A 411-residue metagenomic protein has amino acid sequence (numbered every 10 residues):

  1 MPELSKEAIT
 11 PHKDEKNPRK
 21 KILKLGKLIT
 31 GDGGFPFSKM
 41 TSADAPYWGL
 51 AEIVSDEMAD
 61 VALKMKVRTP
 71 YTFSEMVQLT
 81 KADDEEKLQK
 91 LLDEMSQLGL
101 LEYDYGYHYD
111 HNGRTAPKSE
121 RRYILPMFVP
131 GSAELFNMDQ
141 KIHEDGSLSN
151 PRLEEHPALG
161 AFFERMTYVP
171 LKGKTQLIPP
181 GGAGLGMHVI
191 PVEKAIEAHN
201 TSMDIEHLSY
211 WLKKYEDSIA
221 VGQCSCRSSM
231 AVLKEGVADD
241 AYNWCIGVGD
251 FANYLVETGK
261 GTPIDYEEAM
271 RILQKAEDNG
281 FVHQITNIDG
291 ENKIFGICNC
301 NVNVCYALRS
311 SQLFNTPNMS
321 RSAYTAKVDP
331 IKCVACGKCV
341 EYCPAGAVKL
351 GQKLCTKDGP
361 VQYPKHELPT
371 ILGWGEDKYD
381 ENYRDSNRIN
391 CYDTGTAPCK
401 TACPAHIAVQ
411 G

Functional and structural regions predicted by a protein language model:
P2-Y47: Long, low-complexity, charged/polar intrinsically disordered regions in eukaryotic proteins
I53-A59: Short helix-coil-helix linker/hinge
R68-T80: Short acidic, hydrophobic short linear motifs in intrinsically disordered regions
K81-Q97: Short amphipathic alpha-helical interaction segments
D93-H111, V348-K349: A short, conserved structural fragment
D110-E164: Short, amphipathic alpha-helical interaction segments positioned at domain boundaries
Y123, I285-N292, G296, L313-Y342 (+2 more regions): Ferredoxin-like iron-sulfur electron-transfer modules
G160-T325, G359-K365: Catalytic cores of enzyme domains
